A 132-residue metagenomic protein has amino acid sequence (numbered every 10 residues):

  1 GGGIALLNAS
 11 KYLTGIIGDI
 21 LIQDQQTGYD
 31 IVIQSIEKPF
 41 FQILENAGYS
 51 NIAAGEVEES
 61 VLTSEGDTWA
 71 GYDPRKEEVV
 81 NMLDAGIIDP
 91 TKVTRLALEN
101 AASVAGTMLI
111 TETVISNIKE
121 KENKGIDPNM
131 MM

Functional and structural regions predicted by a protein language model:
G1-M132: Extended, low-charge hydrophobic alpha-helical regions
